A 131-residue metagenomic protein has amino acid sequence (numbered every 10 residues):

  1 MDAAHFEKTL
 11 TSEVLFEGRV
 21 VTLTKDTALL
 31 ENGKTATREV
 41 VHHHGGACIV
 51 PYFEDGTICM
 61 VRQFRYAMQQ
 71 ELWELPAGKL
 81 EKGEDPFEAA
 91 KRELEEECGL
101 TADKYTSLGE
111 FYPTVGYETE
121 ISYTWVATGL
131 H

Functional and structural regions predicted by a protein language model:
D2-F6, R38-V41, A47-R92: Conserved Nudix-box catalytic region and its N-terminal flanking loop in Nudix hydrolases and closely related
H5, T9, E13-L15, L108: Local beta-strand/beta-hairpin segments that build beta-sheet-rich folds
T11-C48, E54: Acidic, metal-coordinating catalytic segment for phosphate/diphosphate chemistry, firing primarily on the Nudix
V14-E17, Y66, F111-Y123: Acidic pyrophosphate-coordinating catalytic loop
L23-K25, T37, V61, L75 (+2 more regions): Hydrophobic residues on conserved beta-strands that form the core of alpha/beta folds
K25-N32, T114-H131: Active-site-adjacent beta-strand/loop module that shapes the phosphate/pyrophosphate-binding cleft
R92-E96, L100, Y123: Recognition helices and adjacent regulatory flanks at domain boundaries
T101-L108: A short coil-to-beta-strand element that immediately follows conserved catalytic motifs
